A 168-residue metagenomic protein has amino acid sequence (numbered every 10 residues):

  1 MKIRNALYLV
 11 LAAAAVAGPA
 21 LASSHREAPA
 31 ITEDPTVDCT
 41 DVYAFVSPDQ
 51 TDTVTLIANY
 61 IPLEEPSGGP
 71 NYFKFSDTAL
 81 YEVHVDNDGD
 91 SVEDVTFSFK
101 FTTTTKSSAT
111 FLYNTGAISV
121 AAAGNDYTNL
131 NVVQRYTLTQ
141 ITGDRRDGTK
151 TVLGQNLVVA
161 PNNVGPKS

Functional and structural regions predicted by a protein language model:
K2-L21: Gram-negative bacterial Sec-dependent N-terminal signal peptides
A22-S168: Surface-exposed extracytoplasmic segments
